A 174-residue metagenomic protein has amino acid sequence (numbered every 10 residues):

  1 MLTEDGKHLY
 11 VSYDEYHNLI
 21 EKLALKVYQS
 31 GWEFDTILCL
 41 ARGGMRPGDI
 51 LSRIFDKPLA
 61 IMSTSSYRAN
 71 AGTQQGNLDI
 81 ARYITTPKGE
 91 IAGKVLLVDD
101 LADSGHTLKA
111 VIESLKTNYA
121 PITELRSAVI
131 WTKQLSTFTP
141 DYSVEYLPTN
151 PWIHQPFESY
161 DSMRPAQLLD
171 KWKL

Functional and structural regions predicted by a protein language model:
M1-L174: PRPP-associated nucleotide enzymes
